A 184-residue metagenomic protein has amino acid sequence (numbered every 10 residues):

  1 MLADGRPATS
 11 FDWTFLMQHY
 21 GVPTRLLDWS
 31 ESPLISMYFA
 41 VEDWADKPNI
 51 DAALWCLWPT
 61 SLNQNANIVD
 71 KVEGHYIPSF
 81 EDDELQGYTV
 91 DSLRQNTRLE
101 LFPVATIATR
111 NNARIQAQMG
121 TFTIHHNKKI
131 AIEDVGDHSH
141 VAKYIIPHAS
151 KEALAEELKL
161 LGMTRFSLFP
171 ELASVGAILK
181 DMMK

Functional and structural regions predicted by a protein language model:
M1-K184: Catalytic-core elements of nucleic-acid end-processing and repair enzymes
